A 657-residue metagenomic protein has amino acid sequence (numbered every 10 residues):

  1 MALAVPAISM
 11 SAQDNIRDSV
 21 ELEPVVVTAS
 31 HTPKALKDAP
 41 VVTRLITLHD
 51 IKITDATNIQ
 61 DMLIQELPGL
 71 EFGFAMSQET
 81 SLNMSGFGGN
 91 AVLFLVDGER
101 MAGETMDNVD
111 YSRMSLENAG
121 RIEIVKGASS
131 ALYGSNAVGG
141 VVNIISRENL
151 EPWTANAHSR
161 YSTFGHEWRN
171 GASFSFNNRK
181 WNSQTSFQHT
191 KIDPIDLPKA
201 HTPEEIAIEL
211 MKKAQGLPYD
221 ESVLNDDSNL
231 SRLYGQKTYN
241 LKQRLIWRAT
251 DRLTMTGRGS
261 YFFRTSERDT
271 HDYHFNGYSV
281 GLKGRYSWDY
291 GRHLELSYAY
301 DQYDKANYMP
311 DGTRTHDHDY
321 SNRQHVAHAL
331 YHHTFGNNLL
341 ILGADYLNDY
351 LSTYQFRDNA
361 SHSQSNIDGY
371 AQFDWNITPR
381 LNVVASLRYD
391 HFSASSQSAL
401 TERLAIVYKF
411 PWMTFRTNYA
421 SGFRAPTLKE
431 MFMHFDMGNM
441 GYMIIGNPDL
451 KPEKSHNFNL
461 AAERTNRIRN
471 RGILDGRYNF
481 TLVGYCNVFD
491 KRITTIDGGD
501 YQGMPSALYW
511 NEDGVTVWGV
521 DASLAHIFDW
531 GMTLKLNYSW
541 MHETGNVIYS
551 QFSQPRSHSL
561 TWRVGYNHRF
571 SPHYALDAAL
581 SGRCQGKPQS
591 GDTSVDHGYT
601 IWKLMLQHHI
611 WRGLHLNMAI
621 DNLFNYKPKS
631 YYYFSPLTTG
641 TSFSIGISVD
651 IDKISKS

Functional and structural regions predicted by a protein language model:
L22-K52, S81: N-terminal periplasmic "start-of-domain" segments of outer-membrane beta-barrel proteins
D61-E99: Extracytoplasmic beta-strand/coil segments of soluble accessory domains associated with Gram-negative outer-membrane
E99-K126: Short acidic/polar hinge/loop motifs at secondary-structure boundaries that mediate gating or recognition
E151-A155, R160, S173-F275: Periplasmic-side early beta-strands and strand-to-turn transitions of outer-membrane beta-barrels
I195-K199, D490, K587-Q589, L604-S657: C-terminal beta-signal and adjacent terminal beta-strands/loops of Gram-negative outer-membrane beta-barrel proteins
K242, I246-F263, H274-A399, V407-K409 (+4 more regions): Face-selective signature of the C-terminal outer-membrane beta-barrel domain
L294-N307, F410, F415-R416, K451-W510 (+1 more regions): Membrane-embedded beta-barrel scaffold of Gram-negative outer-membrane proteins
N376-V383, L474-D475, N479-F489, L508-Q589: Gram-negative outer-membrane beta-barrel transporters
